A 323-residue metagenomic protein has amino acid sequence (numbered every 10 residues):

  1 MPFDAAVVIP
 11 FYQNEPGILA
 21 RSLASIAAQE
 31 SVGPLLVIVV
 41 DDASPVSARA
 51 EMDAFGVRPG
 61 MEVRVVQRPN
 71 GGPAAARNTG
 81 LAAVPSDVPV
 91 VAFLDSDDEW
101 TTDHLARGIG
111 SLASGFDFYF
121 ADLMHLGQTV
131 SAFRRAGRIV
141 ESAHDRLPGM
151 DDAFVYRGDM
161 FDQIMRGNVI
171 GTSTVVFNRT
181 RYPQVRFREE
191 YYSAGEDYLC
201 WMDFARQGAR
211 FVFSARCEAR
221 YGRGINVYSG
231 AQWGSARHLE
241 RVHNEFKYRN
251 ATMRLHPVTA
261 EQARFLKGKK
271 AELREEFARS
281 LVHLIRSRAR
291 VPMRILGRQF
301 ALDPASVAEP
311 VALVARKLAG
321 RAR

Functional and structural regions predicted by a protein language model:
N14-A28: Short, well-formed alpha-helical segments that are part of the catalytic scaffolds of diverse glycosyltransferases
D41-M52: A conserved acidic beta->alpha catalytic loop
R68-P85: Glycine-rich, basic loop-to-helix element that forms the pyrophosphate-binding segment of sugar-nucleotide handling
D87-E99: Short beta-strand-to-loop acidic/aromatic patch adjacent to the donor-nucleotide binding site
L105-S142: Conserved donor NDP-sugar-binding/catalytic core segment of glycosyltransferases
R146-G234: Conserved nucleotide-sugar donor-binding catalytic segment
Y198, A209, C217-I225, G230-A260 (+1 more regions): Catalytic core of nucleotide-sugar-dependent glycosyltransferases
R274-R323: Membrane-interface aromatic/basic loop that binds lipid-linked glycans or pyrophosphate carriers, typified by
